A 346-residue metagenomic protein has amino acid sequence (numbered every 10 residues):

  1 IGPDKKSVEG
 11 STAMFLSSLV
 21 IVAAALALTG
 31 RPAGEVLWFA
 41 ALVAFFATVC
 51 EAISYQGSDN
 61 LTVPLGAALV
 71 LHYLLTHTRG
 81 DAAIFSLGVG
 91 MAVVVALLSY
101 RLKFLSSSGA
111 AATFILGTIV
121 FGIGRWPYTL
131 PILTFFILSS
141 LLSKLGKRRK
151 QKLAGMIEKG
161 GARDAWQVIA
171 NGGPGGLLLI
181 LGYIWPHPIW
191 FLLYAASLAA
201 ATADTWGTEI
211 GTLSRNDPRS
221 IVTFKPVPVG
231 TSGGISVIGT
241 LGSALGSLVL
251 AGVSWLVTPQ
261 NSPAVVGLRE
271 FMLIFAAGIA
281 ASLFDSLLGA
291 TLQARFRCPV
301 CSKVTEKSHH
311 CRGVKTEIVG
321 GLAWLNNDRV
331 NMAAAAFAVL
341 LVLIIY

Functional and structural regions predicted by a protein language model:
I1-Y73, A82-I132, F136-I345: Interhelical loop and helix-boundary elements at the membrane-water interface of polytopic inner-membrane proteins
T78-R79: Positively charged, low-complexity intrinsically disordered leader regions
